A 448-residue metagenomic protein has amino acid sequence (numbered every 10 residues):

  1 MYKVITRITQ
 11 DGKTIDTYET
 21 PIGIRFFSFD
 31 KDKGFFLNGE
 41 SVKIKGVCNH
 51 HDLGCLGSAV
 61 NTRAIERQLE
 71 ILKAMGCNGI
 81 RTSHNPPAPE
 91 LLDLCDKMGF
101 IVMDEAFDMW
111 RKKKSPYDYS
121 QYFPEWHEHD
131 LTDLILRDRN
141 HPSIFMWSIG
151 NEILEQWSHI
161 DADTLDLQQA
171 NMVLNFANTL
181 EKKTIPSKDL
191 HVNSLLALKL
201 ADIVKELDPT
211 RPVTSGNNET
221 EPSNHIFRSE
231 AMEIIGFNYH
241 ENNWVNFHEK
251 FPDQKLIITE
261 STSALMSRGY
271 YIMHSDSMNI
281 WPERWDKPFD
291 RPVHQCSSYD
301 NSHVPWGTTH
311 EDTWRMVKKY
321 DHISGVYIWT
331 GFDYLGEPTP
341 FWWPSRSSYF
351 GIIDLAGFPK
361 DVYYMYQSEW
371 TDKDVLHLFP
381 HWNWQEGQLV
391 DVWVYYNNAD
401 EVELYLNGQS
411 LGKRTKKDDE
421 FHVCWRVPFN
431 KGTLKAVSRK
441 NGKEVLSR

Functional and structural regions predicted by a protein language model:
M1-V102, D130-M146, F227, L376-R448: Secreted/periplasmic carbohydrate-active enzymes, especially glycoside hydrolases
S28, P86-A88, D108-W110, G150-I153 (+2 more regions): Active-site-proximal loop/turn and secondary-structure-junction residues that shape catalytic pockets, frequently
F29-K33, P89, P124-L136, N218-S223 (+3 more regions): Alpha-helical scaffolding within the catalytic cores of extracellular/periplasmic polymer-degrading hydrolases
Q68-P124, D133, S194-L196, L200-L207 (+1 more regions): Aromatic-lined substrate-binding rim segments of carbohydrate-active enzymes
N78, E233, S324: Receiver (REC) domain switch/active-site residues of two-component response regulators
G99-A106, I234-Y239, K255-S261: Short hydrophobic/aromatic-enriched beta-strand-loop microsegments
S143-S148, L154-G216, F227-S229, N243-R448: Substrate-binding clefts and catalytic carboxylate motifs of secreted carbohydrate-active enzymes
